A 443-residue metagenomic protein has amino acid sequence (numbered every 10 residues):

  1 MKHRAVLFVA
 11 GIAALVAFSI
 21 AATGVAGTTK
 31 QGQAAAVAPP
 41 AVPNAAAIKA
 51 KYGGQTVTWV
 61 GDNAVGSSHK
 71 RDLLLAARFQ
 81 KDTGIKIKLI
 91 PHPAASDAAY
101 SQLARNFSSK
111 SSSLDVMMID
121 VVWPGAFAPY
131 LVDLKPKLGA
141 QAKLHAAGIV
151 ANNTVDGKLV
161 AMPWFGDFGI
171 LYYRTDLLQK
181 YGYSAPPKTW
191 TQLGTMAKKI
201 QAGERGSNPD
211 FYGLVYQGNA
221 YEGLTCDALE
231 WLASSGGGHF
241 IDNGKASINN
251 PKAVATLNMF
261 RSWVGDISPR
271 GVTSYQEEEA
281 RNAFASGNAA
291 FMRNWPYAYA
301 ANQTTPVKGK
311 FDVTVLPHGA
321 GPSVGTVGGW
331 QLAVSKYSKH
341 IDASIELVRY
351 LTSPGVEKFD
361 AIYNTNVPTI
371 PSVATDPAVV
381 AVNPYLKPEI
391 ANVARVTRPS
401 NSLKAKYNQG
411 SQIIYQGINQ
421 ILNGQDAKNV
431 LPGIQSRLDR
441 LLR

Functional and structural regions predicted by a protein language model:
A35-G54, D120-F168, G194, P209-D210 (+4 more regions): Hinge/lid segment of periplasmic solute-binding proteins
A35-V37, V42-K51, Y297-K308, G319-Q416: C-terminal lobe and pocket-closing loops of periplasmic/extracytoplasmic Venus-flytrap solute-binding proteins
V37-L74, H92-A94, D167, E222 (+1 more regions): Extracytoplasmic "Venus flytrap"
A47-G54, K135-A147, A151, E204-R205 (+5 more regions): Short, solvent-exposed loop/beta-turn-alpha elements that line the ligand-binding surface or hinge of extracytoplasmic
G53-A64, I85-P91, D115-V116, V160 (+1 more regions): Short, well-ordered beta-strand elements
L74, R78-A147, T154, Q179-K188 (+5 more regions): Extracytoplasmic "Venus flytrap"/periplasmic binding protein-like
V160-W164, G169, G194-A246, A289: Extracytoplasmic/periplasmic solute-binding protein
M196-K199, N243-T273, L316: Glycine-centered hinge/linker elements that transmit conformational signals in sensory and ligand-binding systems
